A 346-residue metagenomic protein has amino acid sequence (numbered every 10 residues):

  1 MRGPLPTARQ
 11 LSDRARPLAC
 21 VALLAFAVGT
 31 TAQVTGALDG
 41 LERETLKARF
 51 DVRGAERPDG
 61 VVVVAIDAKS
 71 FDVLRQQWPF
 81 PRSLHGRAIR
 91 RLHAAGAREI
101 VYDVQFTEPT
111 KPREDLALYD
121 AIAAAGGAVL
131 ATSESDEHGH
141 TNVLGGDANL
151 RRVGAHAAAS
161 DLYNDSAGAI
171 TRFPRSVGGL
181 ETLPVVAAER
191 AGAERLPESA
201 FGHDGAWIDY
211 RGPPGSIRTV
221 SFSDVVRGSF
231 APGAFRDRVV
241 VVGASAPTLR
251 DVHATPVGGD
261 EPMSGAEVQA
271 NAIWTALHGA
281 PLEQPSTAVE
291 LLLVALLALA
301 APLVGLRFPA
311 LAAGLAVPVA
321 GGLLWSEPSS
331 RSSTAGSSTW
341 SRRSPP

Functional and structural regions predicted by a protein language model:
R2-H203, F235-A316, G321-G322: Non-transmembrane functional regions of envelope-associated proteins
L46-F50, S223-S229, E327: Glycine-rich, charged/polar anion/phosphate-binding loops that engage phosphate groups from diverse ligands
P81, S221, S338-T339: A diffuse structural propensity rather than consistent per-protein peaks
T110-K111, T182, A231, S338-R342: Poly-acidic low-complexity segments
G192-F230: Substrate-access "cap/lid" subdomains that shape and gate the entrance to catalytic or ligand-binding pockets
V225-V226, A276-L277, S332: Hydrophobic residues in alpha-helical segments
A316-P346: Membrane-embedded alpha-helical segments, specifically the hydrophobic cores of selected transmembrane helices
